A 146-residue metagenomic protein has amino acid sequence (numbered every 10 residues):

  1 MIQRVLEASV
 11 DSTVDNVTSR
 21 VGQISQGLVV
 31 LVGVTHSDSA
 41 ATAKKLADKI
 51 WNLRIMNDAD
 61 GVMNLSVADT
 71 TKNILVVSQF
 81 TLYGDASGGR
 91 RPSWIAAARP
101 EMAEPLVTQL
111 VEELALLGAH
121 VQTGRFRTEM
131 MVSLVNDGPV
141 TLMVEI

Functional and structural regions predicted by a protein language model:
M1-G89, S93, P105-I146: N-terminal, polar/charged subdomain of small-to-medium soluble alpha/beta proteins
